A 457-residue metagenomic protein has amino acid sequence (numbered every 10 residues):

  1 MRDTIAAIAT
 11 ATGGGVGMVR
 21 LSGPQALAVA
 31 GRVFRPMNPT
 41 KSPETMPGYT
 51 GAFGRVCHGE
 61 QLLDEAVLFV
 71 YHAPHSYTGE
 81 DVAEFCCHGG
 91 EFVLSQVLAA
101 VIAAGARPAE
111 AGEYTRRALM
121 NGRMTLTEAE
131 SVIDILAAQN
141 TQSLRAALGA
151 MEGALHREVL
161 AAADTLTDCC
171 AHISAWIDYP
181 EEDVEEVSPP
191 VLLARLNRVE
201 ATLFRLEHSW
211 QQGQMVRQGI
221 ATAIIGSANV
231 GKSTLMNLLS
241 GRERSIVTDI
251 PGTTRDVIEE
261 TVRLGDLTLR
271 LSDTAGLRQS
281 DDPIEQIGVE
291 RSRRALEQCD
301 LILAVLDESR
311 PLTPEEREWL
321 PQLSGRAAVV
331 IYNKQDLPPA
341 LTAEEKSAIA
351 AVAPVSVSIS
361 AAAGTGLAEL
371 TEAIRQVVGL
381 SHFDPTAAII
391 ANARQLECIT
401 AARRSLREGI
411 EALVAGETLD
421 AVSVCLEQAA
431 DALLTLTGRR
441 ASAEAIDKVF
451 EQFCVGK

Functional and structural regions predicted by a protein language model:
M1-R145, G149, G153, V329-V330: A glycine-rich (often HGG/GG-containing) alpha/beta subdomain
R2-A11, T141-R263, S280-D282, R294 (+1 more regions): C-terminal-of-GTPase-core extension/linker across diverse P-loop GTPases
G14-V16, Y49-G51, Q298-I302, G325-A328 (+1 more regions): Short glycine-/polar-rich loops that comprise or flank the Walker A/P-loop and associated switch/sensor motifs
L21-S22, C87-G89, L239, T274 (+2 more regions): Glycine-rich, N-terminal phosphate-binding loop of Rossmann-like dinucleotide-binding domains
A52-H72, G252-S280, L296-L301, V305: Switch I (G2) and immediately adjacent beta-strands of P-loop GTPase domains
R107, T268-R270, V355: Conserved beta-strand segments of alpha/beta enzyme cores
E285-S309: Inter-motif core of Ras-like GTPase G domains
